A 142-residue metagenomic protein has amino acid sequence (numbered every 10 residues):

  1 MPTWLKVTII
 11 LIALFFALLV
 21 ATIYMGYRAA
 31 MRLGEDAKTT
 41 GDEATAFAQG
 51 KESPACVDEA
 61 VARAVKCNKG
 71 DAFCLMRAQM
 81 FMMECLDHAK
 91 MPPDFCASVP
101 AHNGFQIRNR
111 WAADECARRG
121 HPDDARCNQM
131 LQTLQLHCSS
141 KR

Functional and structural regions predicted by a protein language model:
M1-I9, L33-E35: N-terminal positive-inside, membrane-proximal cytosolic segments immediately preceding the first
P2, R28-A30, M83, L131: Generic N-terminal initiation segments characterized by hydrophobic and/or small/turn-forming residues
K6-R28: Hydrophobic membrane-insertion alpha-helices, especially the h-region of bacterial N-terminal signal peptides
V7, F16-L19, T39, E59 (+1 more regions): Alpha-helical protein-protein interaction elements
I23-A72: Immediate post-signal-peptide N-terminus of mature secreted/exported proteins
P54-D58, A62-R142: Non-cytosolic head/periplasmic domains of membrane-anchored proteins
